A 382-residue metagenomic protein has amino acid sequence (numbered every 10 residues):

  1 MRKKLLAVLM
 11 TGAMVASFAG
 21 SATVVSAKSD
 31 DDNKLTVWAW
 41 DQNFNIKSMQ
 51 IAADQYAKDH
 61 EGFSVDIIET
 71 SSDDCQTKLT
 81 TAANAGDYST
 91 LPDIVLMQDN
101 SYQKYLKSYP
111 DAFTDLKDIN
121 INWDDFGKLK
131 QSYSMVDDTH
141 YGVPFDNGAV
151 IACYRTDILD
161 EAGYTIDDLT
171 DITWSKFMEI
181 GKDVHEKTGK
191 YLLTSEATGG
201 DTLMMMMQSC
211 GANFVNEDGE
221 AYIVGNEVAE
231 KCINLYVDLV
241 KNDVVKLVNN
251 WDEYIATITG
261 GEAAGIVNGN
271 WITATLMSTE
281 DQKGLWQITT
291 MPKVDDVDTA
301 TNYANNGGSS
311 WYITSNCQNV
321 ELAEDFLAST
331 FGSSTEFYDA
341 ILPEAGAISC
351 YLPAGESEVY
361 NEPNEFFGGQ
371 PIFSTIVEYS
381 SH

Functional and structural regions predicted by a protein language model:
F18-D31: Sec-dependent signal peptide cleavage junction
D31-Q42, F63-I68, D93-I94, Y141: Short, well-ordered beta-strand elements
L35-I51, S72-D73, G148: Extracytoplasmic "Venus flytrap"
Q55, D59-K128, E161-G163, E262-G265 (+1 more regions): Extracytoplasmic "Venus flytrap"/periplasmic binding protein-like
E69-T81, I172-M178, L247-G260: Short helix-initiation/N-cap motifs at beta->coil->alpha
L96-I151, S175-I180, M205, C210 (+3 more regions): Hinge/lid segment of periplasmic solute-binding proteins
M178-D183, D218-V248, M291: Glycine-centered hinge/linker elements that transmit conformational signals in sensory and ligand-binding systems
I272-K283, D295-H382: C-terminal lobe and pocket-closing loops of periplasmic/extracytoplasmic Venus-flytrap solute-binding proteins
